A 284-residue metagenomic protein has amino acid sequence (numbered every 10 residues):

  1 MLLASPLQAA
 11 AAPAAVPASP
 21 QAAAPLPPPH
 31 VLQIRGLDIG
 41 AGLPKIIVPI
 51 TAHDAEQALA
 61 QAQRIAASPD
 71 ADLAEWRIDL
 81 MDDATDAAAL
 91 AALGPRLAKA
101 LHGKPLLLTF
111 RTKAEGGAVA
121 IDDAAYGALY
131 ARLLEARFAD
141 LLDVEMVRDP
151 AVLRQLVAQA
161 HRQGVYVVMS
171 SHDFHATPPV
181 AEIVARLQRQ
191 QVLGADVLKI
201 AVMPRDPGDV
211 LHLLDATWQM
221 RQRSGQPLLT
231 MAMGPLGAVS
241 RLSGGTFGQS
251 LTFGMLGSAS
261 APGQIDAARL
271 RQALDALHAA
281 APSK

Functional and structural regions predicted by a protein language model:
A4-Q21: Signal peptide processing junction and immediate N-terminal pro/mature segment of secreted/exported proteins
Q8, G40, G257: Extended interaction regions within the primary functional domain
S19-G40: N-terminal carbohydrate-binding accessory modules
L26-H30, G42-A67, A71-R162, H175: Active-site beta->alpha loop and helix N-cap motifs at the rims of alpha/beta catalytic domains
I34, A128, D215-T217: A generic local structural motif
I34-L37, L97, A125, A181-Q188: Short N-terminal signal/transit or membrane-insertion segments and the immediately adjacent low-complexity/disordered
L141, M146-K284: Catalytic alpha/beta core domains of metabolic enzymes, predominantly
